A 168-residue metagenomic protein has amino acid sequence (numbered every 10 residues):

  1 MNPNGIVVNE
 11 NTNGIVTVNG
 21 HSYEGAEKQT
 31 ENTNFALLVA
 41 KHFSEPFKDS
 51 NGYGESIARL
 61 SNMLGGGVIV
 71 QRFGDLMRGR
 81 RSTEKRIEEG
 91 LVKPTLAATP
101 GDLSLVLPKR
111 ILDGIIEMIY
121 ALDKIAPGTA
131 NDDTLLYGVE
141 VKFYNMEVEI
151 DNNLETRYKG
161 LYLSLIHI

Functional and structural regions predicted by a protein language model:
M1-L165: Residues forming the flavin
